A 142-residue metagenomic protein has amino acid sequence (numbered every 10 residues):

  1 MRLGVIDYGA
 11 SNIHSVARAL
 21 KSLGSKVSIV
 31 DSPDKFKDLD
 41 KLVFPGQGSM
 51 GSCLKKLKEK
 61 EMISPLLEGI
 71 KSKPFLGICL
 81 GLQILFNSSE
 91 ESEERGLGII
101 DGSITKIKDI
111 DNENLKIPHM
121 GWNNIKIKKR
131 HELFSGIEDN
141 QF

Functional and structural regions predicted by a protein language model:
M1-G4: Extreme N-terminal starter segment of soluble prokaryotic enzymes
V27-D38: Short acidic low-complexity segments
F36-G46: Short acidic/histidine-rich motifs immediately flanking catalytic phosphotransfer sites in two-component signaling
G48-M120: Cysteine-nucleophile active-site neighborhood
W122-F142: Active-site oxyanion/phosphate-handling segment shared across diverse enzymes
